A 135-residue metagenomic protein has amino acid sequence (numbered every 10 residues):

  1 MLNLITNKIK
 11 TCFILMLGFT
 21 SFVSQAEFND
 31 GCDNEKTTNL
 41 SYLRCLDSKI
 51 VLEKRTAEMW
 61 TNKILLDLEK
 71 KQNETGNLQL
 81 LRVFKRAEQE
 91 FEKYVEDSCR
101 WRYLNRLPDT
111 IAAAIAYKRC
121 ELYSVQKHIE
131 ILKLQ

Functional and structural regions predicted by a protein language model:
L2-F13: Bacterial N-terminal signal peptides that target proteins for export
C12-I14, A57-E58: Short amphipathic alpha-helical "recognition" segments used for binding
I14-M16, L134: A periodicity- and composition-biased signal for non-globular, repetitive helical segments
G18-V23: N-terminal signal peptide c-region/cleavage motif recognized by signal peptidases
Q25-Q135: N-terminal alpha-helical modules
